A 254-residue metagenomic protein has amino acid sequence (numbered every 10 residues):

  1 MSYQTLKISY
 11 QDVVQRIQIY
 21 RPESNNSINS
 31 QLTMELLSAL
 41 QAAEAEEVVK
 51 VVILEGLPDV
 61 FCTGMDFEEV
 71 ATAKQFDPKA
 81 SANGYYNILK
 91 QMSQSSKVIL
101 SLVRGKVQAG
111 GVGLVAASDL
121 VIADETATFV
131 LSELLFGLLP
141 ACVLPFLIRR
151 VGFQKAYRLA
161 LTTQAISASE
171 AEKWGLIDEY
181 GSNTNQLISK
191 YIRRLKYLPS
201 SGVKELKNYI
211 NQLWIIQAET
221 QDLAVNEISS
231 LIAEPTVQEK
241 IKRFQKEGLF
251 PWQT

Functional and structural regions predicted by a protein language model:
M1-L57, R193: Conserved CoA-thioester-binding segment of acyl-CoA-metabolizing enzymes
G56-Q91: Glycine- (often His-adjacent) and acidic-residue-rich active-site loop that binds/positions the CoA thioester
T63-M65, L147, K155-Q164: Short helix- or helix-capping micro-motifs that position conserved polar/aromatic residues at function-defining sites
K90, V112-G113, P145, Y157 (+1 more regions): Alpha-helical segments flanking ligand/cofactor-binding loops in enzyme cores
K90-F136, A165: Glycine-rich beta-to-alpha active-site loop
D119-L120, R158, T162-Q164, E170 (+1 more regions): Well-ordered beta-strand positions
I122-A127, I177-D222, W252-T254: C-terminal long alpha-helix characteristic of the crotonase
